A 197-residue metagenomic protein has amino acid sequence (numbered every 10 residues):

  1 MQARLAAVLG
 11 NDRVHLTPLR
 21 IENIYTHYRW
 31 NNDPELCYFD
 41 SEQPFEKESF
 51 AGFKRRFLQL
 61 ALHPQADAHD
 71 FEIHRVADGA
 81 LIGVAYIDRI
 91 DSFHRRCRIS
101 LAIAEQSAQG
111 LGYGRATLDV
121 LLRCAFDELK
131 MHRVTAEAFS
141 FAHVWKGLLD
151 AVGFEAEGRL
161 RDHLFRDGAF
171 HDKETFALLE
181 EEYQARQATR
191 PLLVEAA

Functional and structural regions predicted by a protein language model:
M1-I24, N32-D33, D70, H74-A197: Acyl-donor (CoA/ACP) binding surface of acyl/acetyltransferases
I21-Y28, F50-K54: An amphipathic alpha-helix signature
Y28, A61-L62, F126: N-terminal cationic-hydrophobic initiation segments that often serve targeting/anchoring roles
E35-L58: Conserved GNAT-fold acetyl-CoA-binding loop/helix
L58-E72: A short helix-loop-beta-strand connector motif used in the catalytic cores of GNAT acetyltransferases and, in some
